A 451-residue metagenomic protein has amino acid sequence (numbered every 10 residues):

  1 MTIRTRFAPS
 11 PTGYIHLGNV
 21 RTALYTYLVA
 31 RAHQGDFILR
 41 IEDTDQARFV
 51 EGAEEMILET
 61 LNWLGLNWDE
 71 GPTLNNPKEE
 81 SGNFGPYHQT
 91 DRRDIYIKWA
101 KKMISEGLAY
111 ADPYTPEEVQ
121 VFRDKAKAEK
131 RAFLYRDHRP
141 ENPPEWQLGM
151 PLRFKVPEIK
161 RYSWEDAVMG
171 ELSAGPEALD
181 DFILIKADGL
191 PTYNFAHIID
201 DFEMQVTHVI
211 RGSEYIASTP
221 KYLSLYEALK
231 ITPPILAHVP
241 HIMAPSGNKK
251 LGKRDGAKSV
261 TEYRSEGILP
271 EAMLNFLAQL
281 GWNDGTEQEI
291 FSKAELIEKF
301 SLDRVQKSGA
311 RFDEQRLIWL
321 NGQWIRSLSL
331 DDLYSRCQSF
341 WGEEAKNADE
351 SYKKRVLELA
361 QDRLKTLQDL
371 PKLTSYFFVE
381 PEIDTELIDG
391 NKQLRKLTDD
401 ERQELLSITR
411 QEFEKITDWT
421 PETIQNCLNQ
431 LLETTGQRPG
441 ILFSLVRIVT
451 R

Functional and structural regions predicted by a protein language model:
M1-A128, A217-I231: N-terminal Rossmann-like or analogous alpha/beta NTP/dinucleotide-binding catalytic cores that position adenine
T5-P11, I38-D43, M204-V209, K258 (+1 more regions): Glycine- and acidic
I15-L17, Y263-E271, K307-D313, K346-V356 (+1 more regions): Structural motif
G52, M56, I95-K98, A217-K221 (+10 more regions): Generic recognition of stable, solvent-exposed alpha-helical segments in well-folded globular domains
P86-T90, I185-K186, M204-I216, M243-F276 (+2 more regions): Conserved phosphate-binding loops in nucleotide/dinucleotide-binding enzymes
K102, A109-H238, A244-L251, S259 (+1 more regions): Active-site cores that bind ATP or allylic diphosphates and position pyrophosphate for catalysis
L330-T435: Small-residue-rich helix-loop
V446: Hydrophobic, well-ordered secondary-structure elements that form the walls of internal hydrophobic environments
